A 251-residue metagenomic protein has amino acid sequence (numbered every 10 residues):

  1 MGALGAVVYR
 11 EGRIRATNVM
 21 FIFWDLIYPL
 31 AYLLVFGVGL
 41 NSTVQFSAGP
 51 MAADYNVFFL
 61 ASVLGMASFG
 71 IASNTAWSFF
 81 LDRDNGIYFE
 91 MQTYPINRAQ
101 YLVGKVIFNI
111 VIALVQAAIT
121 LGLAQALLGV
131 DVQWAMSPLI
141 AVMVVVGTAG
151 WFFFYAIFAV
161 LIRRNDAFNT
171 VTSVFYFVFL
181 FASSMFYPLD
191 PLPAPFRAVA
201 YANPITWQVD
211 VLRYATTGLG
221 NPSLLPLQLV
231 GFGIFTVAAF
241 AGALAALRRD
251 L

Functional and structural regions predicted by a protein language model:
M1-V8, W151, P195-T206: Short, membrane-interfacial amphipathic segments enriched in basic
M1-Y28: Aromatic- and glycine-rich beta-strand/loop motifs that create alpha-glucan
I14, S47-P50, D131, L180-V237: Membrane-interfacial helix-loop-helix junctions in multi-pass membrane proteins
M20-F21, V57-F58, M66-S73, V103-F108 (+3 more regions): Short alpha-helical transmembrane interface motifs in multi-pass membrane proteins
A31-F36, Y55-L127, G147, Y155 (+2 more regions): Hydrophobic alpha-helical transmembrane segments of multi-pass membrane transport proteins
F36-Q45, G70, A124-V132, I162-R164 (+3 more regions): Short helix-capping/hinge motifs at transmembrane helix termini and TM-loop junctions
V38-T43, A159-A202: Transmembrane helix segments
R98-T172, F177, G220-L244: Alpha-helical transmembrane segments and their short interhelical loops
